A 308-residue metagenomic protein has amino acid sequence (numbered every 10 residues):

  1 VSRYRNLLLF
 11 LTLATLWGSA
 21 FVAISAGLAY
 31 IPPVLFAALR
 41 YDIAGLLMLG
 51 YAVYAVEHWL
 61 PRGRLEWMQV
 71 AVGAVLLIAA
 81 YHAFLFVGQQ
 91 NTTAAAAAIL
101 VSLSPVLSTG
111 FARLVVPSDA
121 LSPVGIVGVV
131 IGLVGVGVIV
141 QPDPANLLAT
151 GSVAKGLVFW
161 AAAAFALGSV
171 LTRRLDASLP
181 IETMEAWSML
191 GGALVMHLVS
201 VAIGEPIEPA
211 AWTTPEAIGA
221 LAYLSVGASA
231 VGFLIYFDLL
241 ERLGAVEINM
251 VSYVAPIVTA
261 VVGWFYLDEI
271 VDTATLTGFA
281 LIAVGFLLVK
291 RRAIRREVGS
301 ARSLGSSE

Functional and structural regions predicted by a protein language model:
V1-T12, G45-G73, Q90, S118-I126 (+6 more regions): Membrane-interface interhelical linkers
L16-A20, L49-V101, L107, F111 (+2 more regions): Specific transmembrane alpha-helical segments of multi-pass solute transporters/efflux pumps, especially DMT/EamA
G27, F36, R40, G88 (+6 more regions): Hydrophobic/aromatic residues within transmembrane alpha-helices of multi-pass small-molecule transporters
Y30-A80, P105-F111, A163-G168, A186-E205 (+1 more regions): Transmembrane alpha-helices of multi-pass small-molecule transport proteins
P32-L46, V87-V106, T150-A164, P215-S229 (+3 more regions): Structural signature of hydrophobic alpha-helical transmembrane segments
L35-G45, L77, L85-D119, V129 (+2 more regions): Specific alpha-helical transmembrane segments that line the substrate/conduction pathway and gating interfaces
L39, A97-L103, V170-L194, S225-F265: Helix-helix packing/entry segments at the starts of transmembrane helices
L121-D143, V254, V262, A274-R291: Hydrophobic transmembrane alpha-helices of multi-pass small-molecule transport proteins
